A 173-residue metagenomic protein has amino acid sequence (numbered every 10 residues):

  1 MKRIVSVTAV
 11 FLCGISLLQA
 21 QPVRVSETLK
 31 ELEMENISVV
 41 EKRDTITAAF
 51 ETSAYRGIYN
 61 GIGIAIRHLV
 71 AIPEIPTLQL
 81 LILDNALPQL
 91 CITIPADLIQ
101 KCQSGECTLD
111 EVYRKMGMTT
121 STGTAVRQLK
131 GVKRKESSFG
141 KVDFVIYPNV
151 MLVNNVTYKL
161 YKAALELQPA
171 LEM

Functional and structural regions predicted by a protein language model:
I4-I15: Sec-dependent N-terminal signal peptides
S16-A20: Sec/Tat signal peptide C-region and signal peptidase I cleavage site
Q21-M173: Outer-membrane beta-barrel initiation region
